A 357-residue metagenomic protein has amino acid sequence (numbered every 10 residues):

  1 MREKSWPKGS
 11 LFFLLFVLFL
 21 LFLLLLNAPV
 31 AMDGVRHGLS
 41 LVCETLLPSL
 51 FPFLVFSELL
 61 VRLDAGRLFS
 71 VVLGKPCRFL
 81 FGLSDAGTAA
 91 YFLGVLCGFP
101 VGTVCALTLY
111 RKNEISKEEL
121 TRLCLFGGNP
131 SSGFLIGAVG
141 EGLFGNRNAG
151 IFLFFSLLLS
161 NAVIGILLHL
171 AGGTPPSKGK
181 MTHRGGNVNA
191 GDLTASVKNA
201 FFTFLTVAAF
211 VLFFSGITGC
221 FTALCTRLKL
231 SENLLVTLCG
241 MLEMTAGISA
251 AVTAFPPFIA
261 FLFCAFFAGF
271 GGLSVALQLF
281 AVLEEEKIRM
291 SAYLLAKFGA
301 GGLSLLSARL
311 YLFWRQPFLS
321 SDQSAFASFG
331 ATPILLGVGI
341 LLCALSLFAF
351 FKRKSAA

Functional and structural regions predicted by a protein language model:
M1-L15, A331-I334: N-terminal membrane topogenic signal
R2-E3, H37, D64-L73, F92-T108 (+5 more regions): Hydrophobic alpha-helical transmembrane segments
L15-A28, V35-T45, F51-V55, L59 (+2 more regions): Selected transmembrane alpha-helices and immediately adjacent juxtamembrane segments of polytopic inner-membrane
L24-R36, R62-G66, G137-V139, I217-L230 (+4 more regions): Transmembrane helix-loop junctions in multi-pass membrane proteins
E44, S49, F53, S57 (+15 more regions): Alpha-helical transmembrane segments in multi-pass membrane proteins
A65, L193, V197-A268, G272: Transmembrane helical segments that form the transport core of multi-pass membrane transport proteins
L80-F144, L238-T253, L262-E284, L294-G299: Alpha-helical membrane segments and immediately flanking helix-loop junctions that form or couple to the substrate/ion
I115-E119, G133-F134, A162, A260-K352: C-terminal transmembrane helix pair
